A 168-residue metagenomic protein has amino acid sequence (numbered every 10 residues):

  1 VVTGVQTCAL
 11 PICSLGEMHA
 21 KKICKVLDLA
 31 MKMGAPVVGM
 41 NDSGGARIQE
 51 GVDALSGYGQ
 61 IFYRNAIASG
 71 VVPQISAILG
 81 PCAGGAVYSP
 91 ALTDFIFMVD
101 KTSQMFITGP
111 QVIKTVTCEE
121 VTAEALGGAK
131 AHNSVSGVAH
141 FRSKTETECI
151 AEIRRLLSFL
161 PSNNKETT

Functional and structural regions predicted by a protein language model:
V1-C8: Single conserved hydrophobic/aromatic residue that forms the stacking wall/gate of nucleotide- or nucleobase-binding
G4, M33-G34, L92: Short loop/turn motifs at secondary-structure junctions
A9, K22-I48: A structural preference for short, pocket-lining loop segments at secondary-structure junctions
A9-E17: STAS-typified acidic loop motif
G16-A20, V52-D53: "Short basic amphipathic alpha-helical interaction patches in structured regions
H19-I23, C149: Helical mechanochemical/support elements of P-loop NTPase systems and associated helical scaffolds
N41-K165: Conserved catalytic cores of soluble enzyme domains, especially glycine-rich substrate-binding beta-alpha loops
T168: Conserved active-site carboxylates
